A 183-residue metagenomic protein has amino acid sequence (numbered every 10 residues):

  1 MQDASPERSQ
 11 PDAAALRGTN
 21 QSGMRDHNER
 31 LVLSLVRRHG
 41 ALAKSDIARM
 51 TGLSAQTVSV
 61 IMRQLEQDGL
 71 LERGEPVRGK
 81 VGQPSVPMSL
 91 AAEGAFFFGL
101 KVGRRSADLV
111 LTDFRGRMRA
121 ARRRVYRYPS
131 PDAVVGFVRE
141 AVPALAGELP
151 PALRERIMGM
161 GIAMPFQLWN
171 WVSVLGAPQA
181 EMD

Functional and structural regions predicted by a protein language model:
M1, I61-E66: N-terminal basic, amphipathic alpha-helical segments
M1-K44, R49-M50: Extreme N-terminal segment that seeds HTH/winged-HTH DNA-binding domains in transcriptional regulators
L31, T57, F137: Charged catalytic carboxylate motif
L35, L42, Q64, D68 (+2 more regions): Solvent-exposed, charged/polar functional surfaces in cytosolic regulatory/catalytic domains
S54-T57, I61: Short coil turns linking two alpha-helices in DNA-binding domains
E66-V81: Beta-hairpin "wing" of winged helix-turn-helix
G82-A121: Gly/Thr-rich phosphate-binding beta-strand-loop-beta motif of the actin/hexokinase/Hsp70
R122-D183: Glycine-rich phosphate-binding loop and adjoining helix at the ATP-binding site of ATP-dependent phosphoryl-transfer
